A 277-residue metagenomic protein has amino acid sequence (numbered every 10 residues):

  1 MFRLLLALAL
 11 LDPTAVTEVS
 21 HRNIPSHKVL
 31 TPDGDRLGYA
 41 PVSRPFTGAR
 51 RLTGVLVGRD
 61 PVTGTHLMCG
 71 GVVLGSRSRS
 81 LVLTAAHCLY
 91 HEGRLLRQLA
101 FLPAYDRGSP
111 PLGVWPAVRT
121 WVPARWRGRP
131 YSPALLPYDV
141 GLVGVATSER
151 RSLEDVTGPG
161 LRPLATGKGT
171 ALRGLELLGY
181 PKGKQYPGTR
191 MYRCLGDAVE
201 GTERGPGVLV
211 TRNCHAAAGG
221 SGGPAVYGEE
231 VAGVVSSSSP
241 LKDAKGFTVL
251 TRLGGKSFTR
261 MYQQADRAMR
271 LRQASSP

Functional and structural regions predicted by a protein language model:
F2-S76, R267-P277: Protease-domain processing segments flanking chymotrypsin-fold serine proteases, especially trypsin-like
Y39-R51, G58-V62, L74-G75, L99-R151: Conserved catalytic-core segment of clan PA serine endopeptidases
R44, G48-D106, D197-G205, T251: Catalytic histidine site
R51, S78-S80, A171-G174, E230-V231: Loop/turn elements at helix/coil->beta-strand transitions in domains of secreted/extracellular proteins
P61-T63, S78-S80, C88-H91, R107-S109 (+5 more regions): Solvent-exposed loop/turn segments at secondary-structure junctions within structured extracellular/periplasmic domains
L136-V140, G144-G219: Chymotrypsin/trypsin-fold serine protease catalytic domain
C214-S236: Catalytic nucleophile loop of clan PA
S238-P277: C-terminal cap/linker of serine protease catalytic domains
